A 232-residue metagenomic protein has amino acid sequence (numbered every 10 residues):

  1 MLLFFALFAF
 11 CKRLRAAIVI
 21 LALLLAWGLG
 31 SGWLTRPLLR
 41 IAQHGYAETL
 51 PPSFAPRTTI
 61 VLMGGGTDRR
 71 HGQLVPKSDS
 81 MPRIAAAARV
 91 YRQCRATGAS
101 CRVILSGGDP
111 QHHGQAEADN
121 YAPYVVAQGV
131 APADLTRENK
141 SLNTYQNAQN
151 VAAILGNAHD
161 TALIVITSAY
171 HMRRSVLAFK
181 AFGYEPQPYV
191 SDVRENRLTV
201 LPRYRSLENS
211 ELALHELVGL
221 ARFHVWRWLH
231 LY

Functional and structural regions predicted by a protein language model:
M1-F10, L214: Membrane-embedded alpha-helical segments of integral membrane proteins
F8-I18: Membrane-interface helix-boundary motifs at transmembrane edges
L14, I41-Y46, W228-Y232: Membrane-interface elements of multi-pass transporters and channels
A16-G32: Hydrophobic membrane-insertion alpha-helices, especially the h-region of bacterial N-terminal signal peptides
G28-S31, T35, A42, A221 (+1 more regions): Structural signature of transmembrane alpha-helix termini at the membrane-water interface
S31-L207: A structural signal for short, hydrophobic/glycine-enriched beta-strand patches
R36, A85, L212-G219: Residues on a specific face of well-ordered alpha-helices
S206, S210, G219-Y232: Extracytoplasmic/luminal low-complexity segments enriched in Pro/Gly and acidic/polar residues that act as flexible
